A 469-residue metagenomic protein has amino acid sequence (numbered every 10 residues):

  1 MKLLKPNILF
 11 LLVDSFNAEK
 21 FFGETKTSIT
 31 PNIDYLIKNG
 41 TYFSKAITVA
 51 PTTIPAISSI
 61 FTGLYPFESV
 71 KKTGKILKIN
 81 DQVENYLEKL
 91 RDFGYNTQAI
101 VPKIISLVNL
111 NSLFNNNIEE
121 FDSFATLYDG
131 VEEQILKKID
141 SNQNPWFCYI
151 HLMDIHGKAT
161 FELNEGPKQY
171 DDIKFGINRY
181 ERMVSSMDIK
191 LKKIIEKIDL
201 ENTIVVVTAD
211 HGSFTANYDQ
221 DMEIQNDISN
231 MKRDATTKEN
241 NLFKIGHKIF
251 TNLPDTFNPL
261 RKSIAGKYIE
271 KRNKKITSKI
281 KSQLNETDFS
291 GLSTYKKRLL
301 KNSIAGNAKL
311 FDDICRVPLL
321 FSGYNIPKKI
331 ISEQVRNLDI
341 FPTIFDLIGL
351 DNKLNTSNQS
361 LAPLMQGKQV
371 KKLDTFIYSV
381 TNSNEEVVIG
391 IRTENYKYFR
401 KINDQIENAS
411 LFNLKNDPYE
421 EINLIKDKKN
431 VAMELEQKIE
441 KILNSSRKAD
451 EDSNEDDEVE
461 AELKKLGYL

Functional and structural regions predicted by a protein language model:
M1-L469: Catalytic domains that recognize anionic headgroups
